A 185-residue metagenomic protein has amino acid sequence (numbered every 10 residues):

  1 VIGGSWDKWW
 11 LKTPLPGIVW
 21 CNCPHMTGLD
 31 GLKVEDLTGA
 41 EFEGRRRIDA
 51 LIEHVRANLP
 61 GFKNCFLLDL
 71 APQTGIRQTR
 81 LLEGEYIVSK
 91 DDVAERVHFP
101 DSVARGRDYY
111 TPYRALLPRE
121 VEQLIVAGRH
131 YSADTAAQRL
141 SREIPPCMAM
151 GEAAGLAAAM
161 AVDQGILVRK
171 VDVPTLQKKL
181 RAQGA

Functional and structural regions predicted by a protein language model:
V1-A137: Mobile, glycine/GP-rich and aromatic-enriched active-site lid/loop segments adjacent to catalytic centers
T38, F42, S141-A149: Short, conserved micro-motifs enriched in small and acidic residues
G44, L140, R169: Charged, low-complexity surface patches
M148-I166: Internal hydrophobic alpha-helix adjacent to the cofactor/substrate pocket in enzyme cavities
V162-A185: Non-catalytic terminal regions with compositionally biased, polar/charged low complexity
